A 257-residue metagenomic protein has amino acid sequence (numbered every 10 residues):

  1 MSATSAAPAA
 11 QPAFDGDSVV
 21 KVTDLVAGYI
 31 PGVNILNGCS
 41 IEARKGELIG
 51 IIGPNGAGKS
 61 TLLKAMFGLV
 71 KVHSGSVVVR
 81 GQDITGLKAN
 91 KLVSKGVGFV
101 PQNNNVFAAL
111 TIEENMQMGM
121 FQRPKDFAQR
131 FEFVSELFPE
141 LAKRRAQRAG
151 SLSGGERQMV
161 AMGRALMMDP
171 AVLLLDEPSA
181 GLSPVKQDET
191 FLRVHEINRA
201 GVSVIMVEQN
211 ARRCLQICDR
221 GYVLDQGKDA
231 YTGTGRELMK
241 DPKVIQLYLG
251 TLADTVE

Functional and structural regions predicted by a protein language model:
S2-E257: Glycine-rich phosphate-binding loops of nucleotide-dependent enzymes
